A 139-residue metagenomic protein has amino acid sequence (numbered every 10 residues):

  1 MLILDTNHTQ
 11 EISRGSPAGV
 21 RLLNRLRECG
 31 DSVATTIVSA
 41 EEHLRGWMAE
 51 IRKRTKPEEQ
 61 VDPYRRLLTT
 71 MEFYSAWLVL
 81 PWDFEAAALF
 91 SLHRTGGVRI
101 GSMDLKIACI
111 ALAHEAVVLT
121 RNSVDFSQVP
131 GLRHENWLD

Functional and structural regions predicted by a protein language model:
M1, A108, L112-D139: Acidic, PIN/NYN-like endoribonuclease modules and their adjacent C-terminal/linker elements
M1-V38, A49-R65: Short, well-structured N-terminal submotif of metal-dependent ribonuclease cores
L4-D5, I100-G101, N122: Histidine- and aromatic-rich ligand-binding microenvironments
H8, S39, A86, I107 (+1 more regions): Alpha-helix capping/helix-boundary segments
S13-S16, W47, R94, P130 (+1 more regions): Short, flexible helix/strand-to-coil boundary loops that buttress conserved ligand/catalytic motifs in alpha/beta
I37-V38, D83, N122, L138: Residues at the C-termini of beta-strands that transition into short coil/loop
R45-I51, F73-L119: Active-site neighborhoods of divalent-metal-dependent phosphate/nucleic-acid chemistry enzymes
